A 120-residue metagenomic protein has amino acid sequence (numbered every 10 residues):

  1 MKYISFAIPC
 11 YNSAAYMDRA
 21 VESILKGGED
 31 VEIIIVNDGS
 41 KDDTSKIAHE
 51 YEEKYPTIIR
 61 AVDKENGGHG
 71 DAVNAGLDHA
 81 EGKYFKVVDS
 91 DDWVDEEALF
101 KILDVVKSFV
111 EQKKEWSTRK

Functional and structural regions predicted by a protein language model:
M1-K120: Nucleotide-sugar donor-binding/catalytic module of glycosyltransferases that assemble extracellular/cell-envelope
